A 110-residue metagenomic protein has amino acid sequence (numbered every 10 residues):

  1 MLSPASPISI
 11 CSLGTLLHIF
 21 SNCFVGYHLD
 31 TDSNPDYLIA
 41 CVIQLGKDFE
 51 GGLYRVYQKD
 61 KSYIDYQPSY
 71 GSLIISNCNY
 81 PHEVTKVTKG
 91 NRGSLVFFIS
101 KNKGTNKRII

Functional and structural regions predicted by a protein language model:
M1-L73, N79-V96, S100-I110: Fe(II)/2-oxoglutarate oxygenase catalytic core
